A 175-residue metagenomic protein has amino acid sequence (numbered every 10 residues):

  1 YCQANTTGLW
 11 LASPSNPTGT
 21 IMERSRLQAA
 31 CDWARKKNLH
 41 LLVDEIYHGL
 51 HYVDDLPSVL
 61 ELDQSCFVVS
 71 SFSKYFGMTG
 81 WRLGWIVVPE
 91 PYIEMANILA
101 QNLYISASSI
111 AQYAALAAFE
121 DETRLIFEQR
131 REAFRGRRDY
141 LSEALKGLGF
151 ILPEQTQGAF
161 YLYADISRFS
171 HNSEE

Functional and structural regions predicted by a protein language model:
Y1-E175: PLP-dependent class I/II
